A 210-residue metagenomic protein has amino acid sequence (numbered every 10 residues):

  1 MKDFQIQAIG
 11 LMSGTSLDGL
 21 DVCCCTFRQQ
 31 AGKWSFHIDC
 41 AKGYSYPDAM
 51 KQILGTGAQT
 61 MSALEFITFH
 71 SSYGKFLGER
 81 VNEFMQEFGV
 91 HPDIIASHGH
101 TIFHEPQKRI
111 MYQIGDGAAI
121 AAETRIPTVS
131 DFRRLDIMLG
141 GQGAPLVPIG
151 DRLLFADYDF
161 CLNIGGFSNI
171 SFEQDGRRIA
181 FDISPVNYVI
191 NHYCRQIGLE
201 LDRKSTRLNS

Functional and structural regions predicted by a protein language model:
D3, T15-L20, S45, A49 (+6 more regions): Conserved active-site and cofactor/substrate-binding residues in soluble primary-metabolism enzymes
F4, M12-L64, R177-A180: Short glycine-rich, Thr/Ser-proximal phosphate-binding strand/loop in the N-terminal lobe of ATP-dependent enzymes
F4-Q7, L11, P106-M111, A118 (+1 more regions): Phosphate-binding/catalytic loop of phosphoryl-transfer enzymes
G14, I95, I120: Divalent metal-coordination and catalytic microenvironments
D18-L20, H100, G166-S168: Change "...and in nucleic-acid phosphodiester-cleaving endonucleases..." to "...and in nucleic-acid processing enzymes
T60-G117: Short beta-strand-loop/turn "lid" adjacent to the catalytic site in phosphate-handling enzymes
H91-P92, L201-S205: Flexible, glycine/charged-enriched surface loops at secondary-structure junctions
T206-S210: Conserved small/polar residues in nucleotide/adenosyl-binding loops
